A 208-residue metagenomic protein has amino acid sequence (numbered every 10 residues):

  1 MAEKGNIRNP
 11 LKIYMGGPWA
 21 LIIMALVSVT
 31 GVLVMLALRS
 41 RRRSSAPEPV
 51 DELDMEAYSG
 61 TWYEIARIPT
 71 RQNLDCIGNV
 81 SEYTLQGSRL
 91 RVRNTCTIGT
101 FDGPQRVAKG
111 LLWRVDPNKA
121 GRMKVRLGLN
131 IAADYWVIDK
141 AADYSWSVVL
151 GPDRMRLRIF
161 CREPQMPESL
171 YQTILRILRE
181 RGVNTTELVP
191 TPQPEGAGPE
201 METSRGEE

Functional and structural regions predicted by a protein language model:
A2-E208: A beta-rich soluble binding module of mature secreted/lumenal proteins
